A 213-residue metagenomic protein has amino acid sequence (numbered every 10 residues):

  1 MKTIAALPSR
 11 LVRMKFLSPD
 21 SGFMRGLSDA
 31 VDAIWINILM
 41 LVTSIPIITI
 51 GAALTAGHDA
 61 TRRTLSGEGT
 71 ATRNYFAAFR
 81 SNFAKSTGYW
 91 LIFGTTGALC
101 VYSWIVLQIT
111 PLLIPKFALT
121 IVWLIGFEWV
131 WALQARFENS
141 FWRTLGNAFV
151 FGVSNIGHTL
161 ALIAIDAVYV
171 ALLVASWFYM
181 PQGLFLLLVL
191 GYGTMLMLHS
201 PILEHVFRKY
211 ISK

Functional and structural regions predicted by a protein language model:
M1-F117, W123-K213: Helix-coil boundary and N-terminal low-complexity module in membrane systems
